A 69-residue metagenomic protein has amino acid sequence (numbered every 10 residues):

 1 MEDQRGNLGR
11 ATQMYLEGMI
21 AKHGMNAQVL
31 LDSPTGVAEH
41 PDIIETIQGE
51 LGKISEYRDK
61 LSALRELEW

Functional and structural regions predicted by a protein language model:
E2-W69: Extended, charge-rich alpha-helical interface modules
